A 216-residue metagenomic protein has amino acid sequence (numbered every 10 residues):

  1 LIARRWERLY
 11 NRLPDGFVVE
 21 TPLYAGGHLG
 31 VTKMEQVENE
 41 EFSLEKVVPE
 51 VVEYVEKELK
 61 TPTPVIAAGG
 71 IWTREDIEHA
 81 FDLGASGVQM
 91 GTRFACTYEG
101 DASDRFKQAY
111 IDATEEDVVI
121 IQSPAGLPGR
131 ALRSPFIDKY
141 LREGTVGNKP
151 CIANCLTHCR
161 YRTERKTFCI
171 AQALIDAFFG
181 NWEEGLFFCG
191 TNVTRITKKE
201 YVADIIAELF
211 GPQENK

Functional and structural regions predicted by a protein language model:
L1-E7, I71: Active-site glycine- and acidic-residue-rich loops that bind and position anionic ligands or nucleotide-like cofactors
P14, P22-L44, V48-I66, W72-K216: Conserved active-site-proximal phosphate/metal-binding subdomains
V18: Glycine/serine-rich phosphate-binding loop and adjoining beta1-alpha1 elements at the start of nucleotide-handling
